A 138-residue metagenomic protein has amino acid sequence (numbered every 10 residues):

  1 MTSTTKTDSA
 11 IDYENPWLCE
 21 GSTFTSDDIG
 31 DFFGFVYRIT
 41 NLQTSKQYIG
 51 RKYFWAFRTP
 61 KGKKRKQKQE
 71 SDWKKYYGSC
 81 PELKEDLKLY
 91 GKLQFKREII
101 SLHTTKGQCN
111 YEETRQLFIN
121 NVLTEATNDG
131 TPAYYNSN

Functional and structural regions predicted by a protein language model:
T2-N138: Structure-specific nucleic-acid interaction/processing domains
